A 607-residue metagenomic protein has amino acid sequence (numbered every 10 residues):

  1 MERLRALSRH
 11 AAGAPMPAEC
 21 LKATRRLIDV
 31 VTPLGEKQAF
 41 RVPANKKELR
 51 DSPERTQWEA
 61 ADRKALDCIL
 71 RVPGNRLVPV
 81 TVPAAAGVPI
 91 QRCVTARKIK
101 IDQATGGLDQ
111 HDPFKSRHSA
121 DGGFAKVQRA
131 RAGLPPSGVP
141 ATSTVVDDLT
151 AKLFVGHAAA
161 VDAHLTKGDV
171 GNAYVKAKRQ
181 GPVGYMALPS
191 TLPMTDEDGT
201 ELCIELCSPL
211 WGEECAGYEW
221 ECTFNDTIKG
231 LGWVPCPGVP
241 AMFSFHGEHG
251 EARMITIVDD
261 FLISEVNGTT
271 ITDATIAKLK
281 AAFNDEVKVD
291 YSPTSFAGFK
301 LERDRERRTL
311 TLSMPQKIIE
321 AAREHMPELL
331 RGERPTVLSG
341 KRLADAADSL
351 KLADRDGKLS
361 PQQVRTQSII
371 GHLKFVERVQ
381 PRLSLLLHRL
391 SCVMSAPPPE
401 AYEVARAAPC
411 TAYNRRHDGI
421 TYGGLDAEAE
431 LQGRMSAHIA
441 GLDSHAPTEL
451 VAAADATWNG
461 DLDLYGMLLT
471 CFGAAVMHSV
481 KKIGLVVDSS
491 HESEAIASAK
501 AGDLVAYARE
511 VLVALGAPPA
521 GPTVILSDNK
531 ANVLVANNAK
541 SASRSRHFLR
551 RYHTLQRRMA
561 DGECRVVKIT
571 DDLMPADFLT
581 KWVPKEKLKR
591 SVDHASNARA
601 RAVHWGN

Functional and structural regions predicted by a protein language model:
M1-N607: Long, low-complexity, charge-biased intrinsically disordered regions
